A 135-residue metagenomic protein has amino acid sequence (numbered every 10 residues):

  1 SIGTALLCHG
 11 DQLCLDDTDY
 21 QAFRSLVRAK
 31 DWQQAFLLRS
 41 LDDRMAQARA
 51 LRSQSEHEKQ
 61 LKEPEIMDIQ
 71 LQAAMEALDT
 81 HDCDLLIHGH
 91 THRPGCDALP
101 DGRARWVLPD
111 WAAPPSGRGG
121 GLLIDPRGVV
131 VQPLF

Functional and structural regions predicted by a protein language model:
S1-L6, D11, L15-F23, I69-G128 (+1 more regions): Conserved beta-sheet core of the metallophosphoesterase superfamily
C8-Q70: Active-site-proximal loop/helix segment associated with metal-binding centers of metalloenzymes
A35-D42, G117-G120, F135: Short C-terminal domain-edge/linker segments immediately following a structured domain
